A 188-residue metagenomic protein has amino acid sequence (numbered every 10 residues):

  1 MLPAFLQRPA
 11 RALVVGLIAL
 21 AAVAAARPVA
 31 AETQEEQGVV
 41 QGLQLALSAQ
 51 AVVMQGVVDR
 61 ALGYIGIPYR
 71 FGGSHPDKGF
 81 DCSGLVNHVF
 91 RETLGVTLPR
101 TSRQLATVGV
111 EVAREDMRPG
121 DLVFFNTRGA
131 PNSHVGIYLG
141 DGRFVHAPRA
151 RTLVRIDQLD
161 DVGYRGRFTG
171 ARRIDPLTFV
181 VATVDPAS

Functional and structural regions predicted by a protein language model:
L2-Q7, A30-A49, V53, N132 (+1 more regions): Aromatic- and glycine-rich peptidoglycan recognition patches
Q7-A19: Sec-dependent N-terminal signal peptides
A21-P28: N-terminal signal peptide c-region/cleavage motif recognized by signal peptidases
V39-S74: N-terminal targeting signals for Sec/Tat export/insertion, comprising classic cleavable signal peptides
L45-S48, V96-Q158: ...with weaker cross-activation on analogous glycine-rich loops/strands in unrelated enzymes
S48-Q55, P76-G84, E111, V162-R165: Soluble non-cytosolic domains of exported or imported proteins
R60-P68, H88-V96, A147-A150, I174: Structured segments of extracytoplasmic/periplasmic soluble domains in secreted or envelope-associated proteins
I67-P119: Catalytic cysteine-centered active-site loop
